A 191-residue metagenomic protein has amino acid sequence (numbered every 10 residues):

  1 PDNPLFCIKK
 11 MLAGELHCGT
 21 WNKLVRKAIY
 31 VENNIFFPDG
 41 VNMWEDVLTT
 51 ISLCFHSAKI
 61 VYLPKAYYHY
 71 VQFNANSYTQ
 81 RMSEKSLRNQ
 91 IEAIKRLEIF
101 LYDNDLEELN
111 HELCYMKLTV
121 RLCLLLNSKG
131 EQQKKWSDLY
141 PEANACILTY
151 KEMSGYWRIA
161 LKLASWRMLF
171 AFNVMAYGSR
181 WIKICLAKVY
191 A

Functional and structural regions predicted by a protein language model:
P1-V61, Y68-K85: Donor-binding/catalytic cores of nucleotide-activated saccharide and glycerol-phosphate transferases/polymerases
N33, L109-N110, M168: Residue-level recognition of alpha-helix termini/interfacial anchor residues
T49, A93, K117: Catalytic-loop motifs flanking and including active-site residues across diverse enzymes
V61-L63, N110-E112: A structural signal for short, well-ordered beta-strand segments and their strand-loop junctions that often border
K65-N74, Q80-E107, S128-Y150: Catalytic core of nucleotide-sugar-dependent glycosyltransferases
L113-L126: Amphipathic alpha-helical repeat scaffolds of TPR domains
G130-A191: Membrane-interface aromatic/basic loop that binds lipid-linked glycans or pyrophosphate carriers, typified by
